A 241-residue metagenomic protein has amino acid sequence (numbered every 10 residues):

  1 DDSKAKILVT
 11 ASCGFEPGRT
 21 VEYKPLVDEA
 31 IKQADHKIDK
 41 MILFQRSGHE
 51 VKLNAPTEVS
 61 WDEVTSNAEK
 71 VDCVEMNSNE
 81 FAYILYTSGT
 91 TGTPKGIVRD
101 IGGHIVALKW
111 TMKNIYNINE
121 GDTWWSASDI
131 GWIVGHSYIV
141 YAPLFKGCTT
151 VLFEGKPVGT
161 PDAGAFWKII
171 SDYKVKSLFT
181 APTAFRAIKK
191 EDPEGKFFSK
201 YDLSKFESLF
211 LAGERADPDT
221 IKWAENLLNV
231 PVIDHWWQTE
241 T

Functional and structural regions predicted by a protein language model:
D1-E63, P182: Structural core segment of the AMP-binding/adenylate-forming
F15-V21, I97-V98, A187-K190: Glycine/threonine-rich flexible loop motifs
M41-L43, N54-Y86, T93, G103 (+3 more regions): Conserved pre-ATP/AMP-binding loop-to-beta segment of ANL
F81, T87-T90, M112, W124 (+4 more regions): Conserved S/T- and glycine-rich ATP-binding loop of Class I adenylate-forming
I105-T123, I133-S177, K190-K196: Conserved AMP-binding/adenylation subdomain of ANL enzymes
D129: Residue(s) in the substrate-gating loop at a strand-loop-helix junction that position the organic substrate next
C148, K176-T180, K189-T241: Gly/Ser/Thr-rich phosphate-binding loop
